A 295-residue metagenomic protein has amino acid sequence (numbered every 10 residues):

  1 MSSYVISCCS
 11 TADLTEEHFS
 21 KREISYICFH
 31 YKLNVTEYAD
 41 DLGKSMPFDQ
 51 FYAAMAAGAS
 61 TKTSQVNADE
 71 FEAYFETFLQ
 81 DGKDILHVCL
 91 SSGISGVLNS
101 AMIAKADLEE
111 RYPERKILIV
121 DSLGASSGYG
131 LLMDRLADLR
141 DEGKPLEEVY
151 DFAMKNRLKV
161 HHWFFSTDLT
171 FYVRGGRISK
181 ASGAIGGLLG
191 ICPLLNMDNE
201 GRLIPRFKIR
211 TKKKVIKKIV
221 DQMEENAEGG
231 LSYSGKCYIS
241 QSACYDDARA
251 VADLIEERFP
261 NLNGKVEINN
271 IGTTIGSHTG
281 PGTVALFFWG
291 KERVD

Functional and structural regions predicted by a protein language model:
S3, T11-F19, I24-H30, V35 (+7 more regions): Mixed-charge interfacial surface used for oligomerization/domain docking and macromolecular partner engagement
S3-V5, L79: A general secondary-structure boundary signal
V5-E70: N-terminal glycine-rich anion-binding loop in soluble enzyme alpha/beta folds
S45-Y52, F75, Q80, D107: A short glycine/small-residue-enriched secondary-structure motif
A56-S92, N99, I103, Y150: Glycine-rich phosphate- or other oxyanion-binding loops that anchor nucleotides, phosphorylated ligands
